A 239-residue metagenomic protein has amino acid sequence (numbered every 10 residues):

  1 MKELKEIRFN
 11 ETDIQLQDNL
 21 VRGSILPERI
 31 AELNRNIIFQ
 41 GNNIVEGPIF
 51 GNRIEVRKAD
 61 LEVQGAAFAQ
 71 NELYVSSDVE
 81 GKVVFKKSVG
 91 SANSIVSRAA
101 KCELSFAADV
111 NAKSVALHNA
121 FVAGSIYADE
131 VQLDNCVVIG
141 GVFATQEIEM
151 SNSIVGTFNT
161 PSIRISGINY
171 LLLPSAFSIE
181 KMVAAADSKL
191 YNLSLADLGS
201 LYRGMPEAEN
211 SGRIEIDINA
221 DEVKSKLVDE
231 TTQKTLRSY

Functional and structural regions predicted by a protein language model:
M1-Y239: Intrinsically disordered, low-complexity terminal regions
